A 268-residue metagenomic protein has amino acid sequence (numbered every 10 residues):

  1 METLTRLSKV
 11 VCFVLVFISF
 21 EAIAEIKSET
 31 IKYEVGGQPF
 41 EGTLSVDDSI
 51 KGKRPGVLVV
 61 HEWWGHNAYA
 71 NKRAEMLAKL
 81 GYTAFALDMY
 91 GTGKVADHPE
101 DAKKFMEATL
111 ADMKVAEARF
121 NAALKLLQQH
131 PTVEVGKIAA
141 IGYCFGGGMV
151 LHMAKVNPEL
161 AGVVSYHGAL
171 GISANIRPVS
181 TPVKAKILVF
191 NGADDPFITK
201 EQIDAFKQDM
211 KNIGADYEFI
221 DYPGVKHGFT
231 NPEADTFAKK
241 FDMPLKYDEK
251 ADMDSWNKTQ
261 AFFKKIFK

Functional and structural regions predicted by a protein language model:
T30-T132, P232-K246: Serine-hydrolase catalytic machinery in alpha/beta-hydrolase-like enzymes
R73, N175-I176, T199-M210: Short alpha-helix in the alpha/beta-hydrolase fold that links the catalytic acid
P131-Y143: Alpha/beta-hydrolase fold nucleophile elbow
G142-G146, V150: Gly/Ala-rich beta-loop-alpha elbow adjacent to hydrolase catalytic centers
E159-L170: A conserved short beta-strand
V183, V189-N191: Short beta-strand/loop motif that positions the catalytic acidic residue of the alpha/beta-hydrolase fold
D194-I198, H227: Acidic catalytic loop of the alpha/beta-hydrolase fold
K211, D216-K268: C-terminal catalytic histidine-bearing segment of alpha/beta-hydrolase fold enzymes
